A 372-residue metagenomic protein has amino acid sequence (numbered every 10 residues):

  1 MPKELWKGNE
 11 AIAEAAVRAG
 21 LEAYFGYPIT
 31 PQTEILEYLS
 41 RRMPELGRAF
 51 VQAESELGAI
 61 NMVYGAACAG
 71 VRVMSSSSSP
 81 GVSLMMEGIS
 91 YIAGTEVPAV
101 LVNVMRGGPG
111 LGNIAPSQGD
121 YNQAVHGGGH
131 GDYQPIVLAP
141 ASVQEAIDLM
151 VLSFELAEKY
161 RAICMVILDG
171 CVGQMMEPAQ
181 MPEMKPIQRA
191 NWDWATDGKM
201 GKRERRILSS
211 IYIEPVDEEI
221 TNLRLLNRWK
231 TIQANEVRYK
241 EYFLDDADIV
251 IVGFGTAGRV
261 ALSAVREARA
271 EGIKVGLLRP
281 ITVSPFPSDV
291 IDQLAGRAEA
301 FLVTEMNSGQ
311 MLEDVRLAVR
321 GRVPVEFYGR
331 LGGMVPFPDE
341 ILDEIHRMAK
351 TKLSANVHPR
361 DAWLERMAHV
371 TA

Functional and structural regions predicted by a protein language model:
M1-G127, Q134, S142, V323 (+3 more regions): Thiamine diphosphate
K7-A11, L226-I249, L262: Glycine-/acidic-rich phosphate or pyrophosphate-binding loops and their flanking alpha/beta elements
Q32, R161-E241: Conformationally flexible catalytic loops at phosphate/diphosphate-handling active centers
R106-G108, L168-M175, G255-A257, S308 (+1 more regions): Glycine-rich beta-alpha junction loops
L138, S142-E177: Conserved anion/nucleotide-ligand pocket segment
A261-L294: Generic long, charged, amphipathic alpha-helical segments
E305-A372: Peripheral docking tails and interdomain loops at the edges of cofactor- or intermediate-handling domains
